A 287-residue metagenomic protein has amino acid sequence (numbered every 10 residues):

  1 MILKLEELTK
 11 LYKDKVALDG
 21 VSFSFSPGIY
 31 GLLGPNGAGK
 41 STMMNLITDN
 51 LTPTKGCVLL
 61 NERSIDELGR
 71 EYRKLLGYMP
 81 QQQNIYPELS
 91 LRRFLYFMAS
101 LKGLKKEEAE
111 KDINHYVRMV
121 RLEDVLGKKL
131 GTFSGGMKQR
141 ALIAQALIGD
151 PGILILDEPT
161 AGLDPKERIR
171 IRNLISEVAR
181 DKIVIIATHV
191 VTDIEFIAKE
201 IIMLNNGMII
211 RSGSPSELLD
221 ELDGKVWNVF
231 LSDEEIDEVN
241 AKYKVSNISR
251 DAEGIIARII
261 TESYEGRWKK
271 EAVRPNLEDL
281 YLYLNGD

Functional and structural regions predicted by a protein language model:
P35-G39: Walker A (P-loop) phosphate-binding loop of ABC-type ATPase nucleotide-binding domains
T48: Helix-to-loop junction immediately C-terminal to a conserved catalytic motif
G56-E67, E71-Y72: Conserved ABC transporter NBD signature motif
Y96, S100, E107-V125: Conserved ABC ATPase "signature" region
L154-E158: Catalytic Walker B motif of ABC-type/P-loop ATPase nucleotide-binding domains
N173-I259: ABC transporter nucleotide-binding domain
